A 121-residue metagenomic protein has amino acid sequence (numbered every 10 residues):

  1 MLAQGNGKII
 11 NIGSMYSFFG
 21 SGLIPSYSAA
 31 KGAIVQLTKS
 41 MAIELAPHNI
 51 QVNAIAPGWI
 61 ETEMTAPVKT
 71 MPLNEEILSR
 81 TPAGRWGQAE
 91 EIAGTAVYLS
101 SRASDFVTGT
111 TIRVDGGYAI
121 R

Functional and structural regions predicted by a protein language model:
S14: Residue(s) in the substrate-gating loop at a strand-loop-helix junction that position the organic substrate next
F18, V35, A56-P67, V114: Short, flexible catalytic-loop segment of classical short-chain dehydrogenase/reductase
F18-I24, A29, A46-P47: Active-site "substrate specificity/gating" loop of NAD(P)-dependent dehydrogenases, especially the short-chain
F19, A96-V97, T108-R121: Short C-terminal tail/terminal secondary-structure segment of NAD(P)H-dependent dehydrogenase/reductase domains
L23, P47, W59-T81: A glycine/serine/threonine-rich, flexible loop-to-helix segment that serves as the NAD(P) cofactor-binding "lid"
A30, T38: Active-site helix of classical SDR
I43-P47, D105: Alpha-helical segment proximal to the catalytic Tyr-Lys
T81-I92: A conserved structural motif in NAD(P)-dependent oxidoreductases
